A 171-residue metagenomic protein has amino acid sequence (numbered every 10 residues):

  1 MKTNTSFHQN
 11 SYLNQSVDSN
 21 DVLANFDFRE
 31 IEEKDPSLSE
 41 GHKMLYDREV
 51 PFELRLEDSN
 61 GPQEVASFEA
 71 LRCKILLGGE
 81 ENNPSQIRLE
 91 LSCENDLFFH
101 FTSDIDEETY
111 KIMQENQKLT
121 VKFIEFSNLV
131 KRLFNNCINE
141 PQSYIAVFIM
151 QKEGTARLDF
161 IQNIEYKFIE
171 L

Functional and structural regions predicted by a protein language model:
M1-S6, K167-L171: Eukaryotic intrinsically disordered, low-complexity regions
K2-E140: N-terminal, leucine/charged-rich tether regions that mediate assembly and partner docking in large macromolecular
N128-L171: Extended assembly-interface/linker segments at domain junctions
